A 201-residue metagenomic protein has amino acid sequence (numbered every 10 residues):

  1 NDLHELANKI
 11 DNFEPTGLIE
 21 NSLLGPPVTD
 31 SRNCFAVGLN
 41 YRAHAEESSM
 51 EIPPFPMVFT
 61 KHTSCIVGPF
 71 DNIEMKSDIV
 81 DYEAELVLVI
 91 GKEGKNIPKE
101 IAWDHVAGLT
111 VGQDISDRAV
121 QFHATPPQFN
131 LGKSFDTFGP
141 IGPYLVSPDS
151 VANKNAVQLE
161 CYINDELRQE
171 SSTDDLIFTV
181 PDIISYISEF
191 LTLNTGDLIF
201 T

Functional and structural regions predicted by a protein language model:
H4, D11, G17, S22 (+5 more regions): Catalytic-pocket segment enriched in acidic/His residues
T29, A36, D81-E83, N194: Residue-level recognition of short, solvent-exposed, well-ordered loop/turn junctions that link secondary-structure
E51-G68, Y82: Structural signature of FAD isoalloxazine-binding scaffolds in flavoprotein oxidoreductases
K61-T63, A84-L86, I90-K92, T110-I115 (+2 more regions): Short, structured patches in soluble enzyme cores that scaffold and shape functional sites
I66-V89: A structural-propensity feature for long, helix-poor, extended segments
K95-T110: N-terminal accessory regions of nucleic-acid-interacting proteins
